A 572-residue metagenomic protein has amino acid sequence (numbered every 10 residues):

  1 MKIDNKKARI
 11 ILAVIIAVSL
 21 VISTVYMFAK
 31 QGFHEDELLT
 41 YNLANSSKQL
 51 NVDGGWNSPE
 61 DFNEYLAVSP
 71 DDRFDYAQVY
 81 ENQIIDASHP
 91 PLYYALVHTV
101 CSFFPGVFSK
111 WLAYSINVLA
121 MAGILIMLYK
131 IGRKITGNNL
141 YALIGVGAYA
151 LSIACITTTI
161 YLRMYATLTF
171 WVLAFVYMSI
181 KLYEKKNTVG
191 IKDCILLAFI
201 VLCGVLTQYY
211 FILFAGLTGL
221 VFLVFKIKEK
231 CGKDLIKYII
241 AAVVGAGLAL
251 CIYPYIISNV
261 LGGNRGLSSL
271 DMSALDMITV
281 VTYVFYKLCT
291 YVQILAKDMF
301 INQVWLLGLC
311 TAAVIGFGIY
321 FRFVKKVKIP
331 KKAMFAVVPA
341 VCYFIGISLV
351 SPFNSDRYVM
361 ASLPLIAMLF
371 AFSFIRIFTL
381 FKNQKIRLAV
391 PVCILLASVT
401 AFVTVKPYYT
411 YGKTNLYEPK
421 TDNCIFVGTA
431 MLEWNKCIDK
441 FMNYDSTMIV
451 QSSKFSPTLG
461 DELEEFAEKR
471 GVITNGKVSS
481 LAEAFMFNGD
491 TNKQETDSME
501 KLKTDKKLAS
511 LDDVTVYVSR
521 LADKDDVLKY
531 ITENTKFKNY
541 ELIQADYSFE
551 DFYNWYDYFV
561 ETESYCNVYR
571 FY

Functional and structural regions predicted by a protein language model:
D4-K7, Y129, R133-L140, K186-I191 (+4 more regions): Membrane-interface helix-loop-helix junctions at transmembrane boundaries of multi-pass membrane enzymes, predominantly
A8-V68, V244-N259: Transmembrane signal-anchor helices characteristic of membrane glycosylation enzymes that use polyprenol
A13-I16, V243, F374-V405: Signature aromatic-anchored transmembrane alpha helix within multi-pass, membrane-resident enzymes that catalyze glycan
T99, M127-K130, G147-L151, C155 (+3 more regions): Specific aromatic-rich, kink-prone transmembrane helix
L112-T136, A174, G318-F321: Transmembrane-helix motifs of polytopic, lipid-linked glycan transferases
L143-G145, L196, V201, A242-G247 (+4 more regions): Transmembrane alpha-helix segments characteristic of polytopic inner-membrane glycan-assembly/cell-envelope
L168, L213, P330, M334-V338 (+1 more regions): Hydrophobic/aromatic-rich transmembrane helices and adjacent perimembrane loops
M178-D193, L213-G247: Perimembrane helix-loop-helix junctions
